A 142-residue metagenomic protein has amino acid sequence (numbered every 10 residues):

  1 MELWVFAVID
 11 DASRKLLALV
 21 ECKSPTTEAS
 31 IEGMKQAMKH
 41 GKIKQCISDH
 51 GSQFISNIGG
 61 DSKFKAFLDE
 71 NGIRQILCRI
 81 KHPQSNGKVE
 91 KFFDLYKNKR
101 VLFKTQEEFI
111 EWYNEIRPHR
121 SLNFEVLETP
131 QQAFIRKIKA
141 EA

Functional and structural regions predicted by a protein language model:
M1-V5, D11-W112: RNase H-like DDE/DDD metal-dependent nuclease/strand-transfer catalytic core used by mobile genetic elements
V5-I9, M38, A133-E141: A broad, low-specificity signal for short, low-complexity segments enriched in glycine/proline and polar/charged
N71, D94-A142: C-terminal domain-tail junction helix/linker
